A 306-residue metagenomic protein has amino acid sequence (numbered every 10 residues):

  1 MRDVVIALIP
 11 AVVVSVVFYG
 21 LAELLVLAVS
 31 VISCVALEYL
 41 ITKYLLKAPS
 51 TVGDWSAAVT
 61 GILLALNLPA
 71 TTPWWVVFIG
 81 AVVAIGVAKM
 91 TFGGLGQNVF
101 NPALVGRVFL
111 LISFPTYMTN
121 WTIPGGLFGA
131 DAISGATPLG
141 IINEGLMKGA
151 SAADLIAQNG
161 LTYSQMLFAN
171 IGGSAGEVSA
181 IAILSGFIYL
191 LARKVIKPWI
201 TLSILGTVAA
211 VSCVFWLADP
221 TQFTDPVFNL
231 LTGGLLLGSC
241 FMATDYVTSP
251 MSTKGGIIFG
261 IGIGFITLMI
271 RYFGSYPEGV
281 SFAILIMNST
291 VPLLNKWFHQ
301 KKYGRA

Functional and structural regions predicted by a protein language model:
M1, Y272-A306: Cytosolic-side transmembrane-helix boundaries in multi-pass membrane proteins
M1-V35, Y39-T42: N-terminal signal-anchor module of multipass membrane proteins
A7-V14, E38, A57-A65, A81-I85 (+4 more regions): Hydrophobic, membrane-inserted alpha-helices
L21-S33, T71-G80, M166, N170-A180 (+1 more regions): Structural signature of hydrophobic alpha-helical transmembrane segments
A36-A48, I85-G96, S185-K194, C240-S249: C-terminal ends of transmembrane helices
I62-A132: Membrane-interface helix-loop-helix junctions at boundaries between adjacent transmembrane segments
V99, A103, P226-G233, G256 (+1 more regions): Loop-to-transmembrane alpha-helix initiation sites
P102-L184: Long hydrophobic alpha-helical segments that form multi-pass transmembrane helix bundles in integral membrane proteins
